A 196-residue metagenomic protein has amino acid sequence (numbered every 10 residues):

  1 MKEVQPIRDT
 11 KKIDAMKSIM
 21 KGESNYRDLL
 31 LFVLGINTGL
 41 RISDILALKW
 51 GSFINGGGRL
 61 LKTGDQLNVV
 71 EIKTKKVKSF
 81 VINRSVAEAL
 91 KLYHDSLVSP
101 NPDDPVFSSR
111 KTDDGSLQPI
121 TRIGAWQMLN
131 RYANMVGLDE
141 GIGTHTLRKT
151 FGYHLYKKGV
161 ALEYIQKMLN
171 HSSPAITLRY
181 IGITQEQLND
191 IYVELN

Functional and structural regions predicted by a protein language model:
M1-K12, R110-S116: Flexible interdomain linker/hinge and immediately adjacent N-terminus of the catalytic tyrosine-recombinase domain
T10-I42: Basic, Lys/Arg- and aromatic-enriched nucleic-acid-binding interface segment
S18-G22, W126-E163: Short, basic (Lys/Arg/His-rich) helix/loop patches that form interaction surfaces in the mid-to-C-terminal regions
L34-G35, H154-L155, M168: Short alpha-helical segment immediately N-terminal to, or the first helix within, an HTH/HTH-like DNA-binding domain
D44-L46, G141-I142, G152, V160-N170 (+1 more regions): Active-site-proximal segment of tyrosine recombinases
A47-V86: Conserved tyrosine-mediated DNA breakage-rejoining catalytic core shared by Y-recombinases
V69-E71, K75, L169-E194: Catalytic-site neighborhood detector that most strongly recognizes the C-terminal catalytic loop/helix of tyrosine
I72-T112: Basic, alpha-helical nucleic-acid-contacting "clamp/cap" segments
